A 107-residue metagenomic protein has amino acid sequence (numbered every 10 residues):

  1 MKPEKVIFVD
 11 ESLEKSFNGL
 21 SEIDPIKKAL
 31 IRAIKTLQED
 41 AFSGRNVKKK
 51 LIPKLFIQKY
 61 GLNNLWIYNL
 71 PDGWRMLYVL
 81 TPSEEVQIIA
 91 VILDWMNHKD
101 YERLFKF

Functional and structural regions predicted by a protein language model:
M1-T36: Arg/Lys-rich, positively charged N-terminal/basic patches that mediate binding to nucleic acids
K2-E4, N18-G19, L65-F107: Enriched for short, Lys/Arg-rich terminal
E22-I23, L51-I57, V79-T81: Intrinsically disordered, low-complexity boundary segments flanking structured domains
I34, Q38-A41, D72: Generic secondary-structure microfeatures
E39-Y68: A short, surface-exposed loop/turn module that caps and links secondary-structure elements
